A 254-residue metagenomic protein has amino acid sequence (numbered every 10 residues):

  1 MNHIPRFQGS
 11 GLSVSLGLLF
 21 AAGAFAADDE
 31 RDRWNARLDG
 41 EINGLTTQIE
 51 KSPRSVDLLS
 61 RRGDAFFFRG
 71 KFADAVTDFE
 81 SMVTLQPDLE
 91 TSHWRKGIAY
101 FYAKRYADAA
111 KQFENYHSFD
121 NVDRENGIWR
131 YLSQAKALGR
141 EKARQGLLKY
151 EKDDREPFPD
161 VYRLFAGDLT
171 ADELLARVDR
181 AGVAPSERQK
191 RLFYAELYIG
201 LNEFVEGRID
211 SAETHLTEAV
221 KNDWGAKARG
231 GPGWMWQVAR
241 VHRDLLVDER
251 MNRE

Functional and structural regions predicted by a protein language model:
D64, I98, L132-Q134, L201: Residue-level recognition of tetratricopeptide repeat
